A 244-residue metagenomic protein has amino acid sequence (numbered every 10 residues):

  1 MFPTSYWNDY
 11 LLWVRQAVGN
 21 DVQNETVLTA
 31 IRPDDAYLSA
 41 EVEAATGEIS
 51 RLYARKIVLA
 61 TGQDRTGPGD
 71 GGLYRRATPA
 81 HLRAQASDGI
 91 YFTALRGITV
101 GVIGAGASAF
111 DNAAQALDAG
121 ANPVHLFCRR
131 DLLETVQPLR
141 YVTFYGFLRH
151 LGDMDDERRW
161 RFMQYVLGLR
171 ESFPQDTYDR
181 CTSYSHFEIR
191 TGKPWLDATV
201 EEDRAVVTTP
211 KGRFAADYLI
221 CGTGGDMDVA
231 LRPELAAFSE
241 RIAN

Functional and structural regions predicted by a protein language model:
F2-D118, H125-N244: Flavin (primarily FAD) cofactor-binding/catalytic cores of flavoenzymes
